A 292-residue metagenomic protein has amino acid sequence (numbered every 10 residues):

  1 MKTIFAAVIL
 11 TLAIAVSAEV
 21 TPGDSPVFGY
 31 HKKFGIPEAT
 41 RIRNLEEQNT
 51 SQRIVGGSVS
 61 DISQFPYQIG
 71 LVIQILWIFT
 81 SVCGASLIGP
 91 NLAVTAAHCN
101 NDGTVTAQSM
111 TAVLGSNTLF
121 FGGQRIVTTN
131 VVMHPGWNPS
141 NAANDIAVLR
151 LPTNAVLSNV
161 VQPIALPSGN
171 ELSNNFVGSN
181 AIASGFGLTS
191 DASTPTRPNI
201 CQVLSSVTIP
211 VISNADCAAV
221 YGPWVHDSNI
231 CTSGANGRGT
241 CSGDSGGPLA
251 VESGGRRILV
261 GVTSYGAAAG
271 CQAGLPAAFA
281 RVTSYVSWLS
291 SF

Functional and structural regions predicted by a protein language model:
K2-A7, T11-Y30, I69, G84-N100 (+5 more regions): C-terminal subregion of chymotrypsin/trypsin-like serine protease catalytic domains
D24, F28-I36, R43-L45: Low-complexity, Pro/Ser/Thr-rich intrinsically disordered segments of extracellular/cell-surface proteins
T50-Q74: N-terminal activation segment of mature serine protease catalytic domains
V59-Q64, L87, T104-T106, F120 (+6 more regions): Extracellular/periplasmic catalytic domains that process cell-envelope and extracellular macromolecules
P66-Q68, V72-P90, N141-A142: A conserved glycine-rich beta-strand in the N-terminal activation segment of trypsin-fold
L71-Q74, A93-A96, N100-P139, N214-D216: Conserved H-D interstitial segment of serine endopeptidase catalytic domains
I75-L76, H98-G103, G115-F120, L151-S158 (+6 more regions): Acidic glycine-/aspartate-rich tracts in secreted/extracellular proteins
I126, I146, L151-P152, L157-N236 (+1 more regions): Chymotrypsin/trypsin-fold serine protease catalytic domain
